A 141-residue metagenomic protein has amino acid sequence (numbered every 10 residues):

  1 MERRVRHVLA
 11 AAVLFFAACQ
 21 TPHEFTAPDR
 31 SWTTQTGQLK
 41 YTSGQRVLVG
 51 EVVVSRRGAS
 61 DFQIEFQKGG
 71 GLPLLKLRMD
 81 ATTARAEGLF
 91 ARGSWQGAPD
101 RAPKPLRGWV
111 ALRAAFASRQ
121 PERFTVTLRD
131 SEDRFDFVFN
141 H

Functional and structural regions predicted by a protein language model:
M1-C19: Sec-dependent bacterial lipoprotein signal peptides
F16-T34: Bacterial Sec signal peptide processing site at the extreme N-terminus
R30, T36-R46, L89, A102-A111: Charge-rich amphipathic alpha-helical interaction elements
S31-W32, R56-D61, R78-T83, Q120-R123 (+1 more regions): Short, solvent-exposed coil/turn segments at beta-strand boundaries
T33-L74, T125-T127, D136: Post-signal-peptide N-terminal segment of Sec-exported extracytoplasmic proteins
D61-A114: An acidic-aromatic
G93-H141: C-terminal low-complexity, charged extensions that often adopt amphipathic alpha-helices
